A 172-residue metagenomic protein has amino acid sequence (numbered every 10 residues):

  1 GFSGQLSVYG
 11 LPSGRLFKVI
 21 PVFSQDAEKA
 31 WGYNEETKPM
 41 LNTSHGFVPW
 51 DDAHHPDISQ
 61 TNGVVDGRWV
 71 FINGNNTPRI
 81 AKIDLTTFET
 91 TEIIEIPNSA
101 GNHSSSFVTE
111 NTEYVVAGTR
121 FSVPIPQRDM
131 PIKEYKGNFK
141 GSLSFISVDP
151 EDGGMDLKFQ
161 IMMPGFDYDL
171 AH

Functional and structural regions predicted by a protein language model:
G1, H55-I58, G67, A117-F139: Short, conserved, GDST-rich strand-edge loop motifs in beta-rich repeat architectures
G4, P78, N138-S144: Repetitive beta-architecture junctions, highlighting loop-to-beta-strand starts across blade-like repeats
G4-N42, I72-P97: Beta-propeller domains
K18-I20, S44-D52, E89-E95, D152-M163: A short beta-strand motif characteristic of beta-propeller blades
A27-N34, P49-N62, N98-V108, M163-H172: Repeated scaffold domains used in trafficking and secretory/extracellular systems, primarily beta-propellers
E36-V48, E110, I125-P126: Surface-exposed intrinsically disordered loops and tails
G67-R68, N111-E113: Short coil/turn segments that connect the beta-strands within blades of beta-propeller domains
E95-S106, E113, A117-P124, F139-K140: Long, mid-chain structured domain cores
